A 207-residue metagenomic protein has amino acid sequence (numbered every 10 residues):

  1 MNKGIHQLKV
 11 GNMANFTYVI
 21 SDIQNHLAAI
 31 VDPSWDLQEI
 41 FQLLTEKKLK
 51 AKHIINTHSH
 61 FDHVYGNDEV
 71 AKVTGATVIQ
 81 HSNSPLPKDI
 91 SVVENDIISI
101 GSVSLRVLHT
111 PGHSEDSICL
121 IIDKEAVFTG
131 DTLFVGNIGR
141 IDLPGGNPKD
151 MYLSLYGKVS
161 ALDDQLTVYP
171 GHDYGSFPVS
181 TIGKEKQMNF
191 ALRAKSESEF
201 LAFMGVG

Functional and structural regions predicted by a protein language model:
M1-K47, C119-G130: Conserved beta-strand hairpin/beta-sheet module of binuclear metal-dependent hydrolase folds, prominently
L8, V92, I182: Hydrophobic residues at beta-strand termini and immediately following loops that shape nucleotide-binding pockets
L8-K9, D89, L108-P111: Short Gly/Pro-enriched turn/cap motifs at secondary-structure boundaries
A14, N25-A28, W35-R106, Q187-A191 (+1 more regions): Active-site HxH/HxHxD metal-binding segment of metal-dependent hydrolases
V19, I97-I122, V127: Core dinuclear metal-dependent hydrolase active-site scaffold
H26, S114-G207: Metallo-beta-lactamase
I54-V64, L108-D116, Y169-G175: Histidine-centered catalytic micro-motifs
